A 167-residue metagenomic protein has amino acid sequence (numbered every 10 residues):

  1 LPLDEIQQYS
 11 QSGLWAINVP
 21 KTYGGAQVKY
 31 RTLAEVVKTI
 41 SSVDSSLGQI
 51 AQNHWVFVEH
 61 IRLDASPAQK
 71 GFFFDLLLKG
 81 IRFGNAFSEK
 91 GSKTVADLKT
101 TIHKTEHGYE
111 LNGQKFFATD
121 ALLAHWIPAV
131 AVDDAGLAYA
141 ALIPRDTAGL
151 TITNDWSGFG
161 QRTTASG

Functional and structural regions predicted by a protein language model:
L3, Q7-S10, W15-T119: Glycine-rich flavin
G24, S92, H107, G136 (+2 more regions): Generic "edge-of-domain/loop-turn" microfeature
D75-L76, T119, V132-D133, F159-T164: A general structural signal for short secondary-structure junctions and capping/turn motifs
R82, D97-K99, W126-P128, A138 (+1 more regions): Broad gene-expression machinery/nucleic-acid interaction feature
F117-T153: A short core secondary-structure module
A148-G167: Flexible, small-/acidic-enriched active-site or ligand-binding loops
